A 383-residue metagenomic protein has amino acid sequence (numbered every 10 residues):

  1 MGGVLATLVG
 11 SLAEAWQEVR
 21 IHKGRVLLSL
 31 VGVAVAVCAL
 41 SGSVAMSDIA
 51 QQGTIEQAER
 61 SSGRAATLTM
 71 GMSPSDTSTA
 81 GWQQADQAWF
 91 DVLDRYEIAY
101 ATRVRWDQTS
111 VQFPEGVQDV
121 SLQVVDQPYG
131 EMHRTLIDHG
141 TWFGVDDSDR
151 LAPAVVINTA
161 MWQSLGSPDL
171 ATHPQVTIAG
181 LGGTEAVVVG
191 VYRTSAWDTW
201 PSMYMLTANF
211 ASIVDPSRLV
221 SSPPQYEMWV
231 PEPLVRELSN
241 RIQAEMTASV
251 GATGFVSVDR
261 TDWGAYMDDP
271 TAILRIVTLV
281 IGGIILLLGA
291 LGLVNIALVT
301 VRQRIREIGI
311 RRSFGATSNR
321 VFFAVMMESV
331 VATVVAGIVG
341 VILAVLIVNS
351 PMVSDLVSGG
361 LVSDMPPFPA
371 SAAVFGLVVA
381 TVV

Functional and structural regions predicted by a protein language model:
M1-V37: N-terminal Sec/SRP start-transfer signal
V4-L5, V9-G10, V250-T278, P351-L356 (+2 more regions): Membrane-helix entry/capping segments
W16, R20, Q51, I55 (+1 more regions): Alpha-helical membrane-interface segments at transmembrane helix boundaries
G24, L28-V35, A39-S43, I285-V294 (+5 more regions): Transmembrane alpha-helical interface segments in multi-pass membrane proteins
V44, D48-D126, S222: Membrane-proximal extracellular/periplasmic loop immediately following the first transmembrane helix
G71, S75, Q225-P233, L238-R275: A cross-kingdom feature of multi-pass membrane systems that activates on extracytoplasmic/periplasmic
T102-S221, E232, E237: Hydrophobic secondary-structure segments that place a key small or acidic residue at a functional site
